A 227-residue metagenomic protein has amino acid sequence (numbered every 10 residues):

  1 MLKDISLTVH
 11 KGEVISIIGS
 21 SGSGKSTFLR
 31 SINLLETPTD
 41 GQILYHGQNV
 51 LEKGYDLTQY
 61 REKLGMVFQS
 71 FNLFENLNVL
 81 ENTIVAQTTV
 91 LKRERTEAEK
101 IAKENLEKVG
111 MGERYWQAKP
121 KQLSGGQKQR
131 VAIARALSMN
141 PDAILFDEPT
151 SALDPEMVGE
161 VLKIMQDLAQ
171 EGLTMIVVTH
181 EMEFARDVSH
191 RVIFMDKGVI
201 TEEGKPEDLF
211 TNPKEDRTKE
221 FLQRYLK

Functional and structural regions predicted by a protein language model:
I18-S20: The feature captures the beta-strand-to-loop junction immediately N-terminal to the Walker
N33: Helix-to-loop junction immediately C-terminal to a conserved catalytic motif
G41-E52: Conserved ABC transporter NBD signature motif
N49, R95-R114: Conserved ABC ATPase "signature" region
K119-L123, Q127: Conserved ABC ATPase signature
N140: Conserved catalytic motifs of ABC-family nucleotide-binding domains
